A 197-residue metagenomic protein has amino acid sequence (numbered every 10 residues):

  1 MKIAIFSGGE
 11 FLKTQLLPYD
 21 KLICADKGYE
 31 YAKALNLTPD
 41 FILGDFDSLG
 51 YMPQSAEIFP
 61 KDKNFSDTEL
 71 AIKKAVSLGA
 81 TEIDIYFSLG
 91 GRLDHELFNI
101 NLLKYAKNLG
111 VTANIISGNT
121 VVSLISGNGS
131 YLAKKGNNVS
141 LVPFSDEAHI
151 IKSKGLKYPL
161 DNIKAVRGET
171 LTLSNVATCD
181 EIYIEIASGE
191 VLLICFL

Functional and structural regions predicted by a protein language model:
M1-P53: N-terminal beta-strand-loop-alpha-helix module at the start of alpha/beta ligand-binding or catalytic domains
E57-L78: Short phosphate-binding loop-to-helix
I58-K61, V111-N114, V139-S140, A148: A glycine-rich helix N-cap at a beta->alpha junction
D94-K104: Short Gly/Thr/Asp-enriched flexible loops that form oxyanion-binding sites at enzyme active sites
K104-K135: A contiguous pocket-lining binding segment that forms or flanks enzyme active sites
I125-L197: Long, charged alpha-helical interface segments
